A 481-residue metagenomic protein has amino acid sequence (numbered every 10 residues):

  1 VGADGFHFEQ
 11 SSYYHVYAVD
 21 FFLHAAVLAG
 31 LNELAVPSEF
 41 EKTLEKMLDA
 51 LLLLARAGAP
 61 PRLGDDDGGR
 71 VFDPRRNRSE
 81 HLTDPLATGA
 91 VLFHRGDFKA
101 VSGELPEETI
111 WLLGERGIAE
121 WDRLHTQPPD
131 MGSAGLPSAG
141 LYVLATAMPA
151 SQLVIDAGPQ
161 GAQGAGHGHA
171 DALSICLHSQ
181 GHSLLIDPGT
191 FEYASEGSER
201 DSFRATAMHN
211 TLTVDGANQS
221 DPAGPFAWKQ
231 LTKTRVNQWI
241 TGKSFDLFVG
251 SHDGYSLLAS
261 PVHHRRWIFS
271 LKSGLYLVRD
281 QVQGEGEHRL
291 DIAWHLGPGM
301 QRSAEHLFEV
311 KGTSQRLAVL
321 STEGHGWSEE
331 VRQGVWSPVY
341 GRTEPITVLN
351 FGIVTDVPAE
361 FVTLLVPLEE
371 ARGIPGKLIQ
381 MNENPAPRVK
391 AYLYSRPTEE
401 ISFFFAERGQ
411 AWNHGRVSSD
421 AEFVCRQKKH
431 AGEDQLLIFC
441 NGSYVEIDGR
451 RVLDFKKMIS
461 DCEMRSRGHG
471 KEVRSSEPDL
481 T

Functional and structural regions predicted by a protein language model:
V1, M148-V154, L258, R332-G341: Active-site-adjacent bridging/hinge elements
V1-S11: Acidic/His metal-coordination segments adjacent to aromatic residues that form catalytic metal sites in metalloenzymes
Y13-L185, T241, V354-D356, N382-P385 (+2 more regions): Carbohydrate-active enzyme catalytic cores, enriched for enzymes that act on polyanionic acidic polysaccharides
V16, E45-G58, L307-W327: Short, conserved secondary-structure transition motifs
Y17-N32, Y193-F203, A223-G242, W294 (+3 more regions): A broadly tuned preference for mixed-charge, low-complexity surface segments
T83-S314, P345-T347, T355-T363, E369-E370 (+1 more regions): Catalytic and substrate-binding regions of extracellular carbohydrate-active enzymes, especially polysaccharide lyases
E285, W327-S402, E407, C440-N441: Beta-strand-rich recognition/accessory modules
